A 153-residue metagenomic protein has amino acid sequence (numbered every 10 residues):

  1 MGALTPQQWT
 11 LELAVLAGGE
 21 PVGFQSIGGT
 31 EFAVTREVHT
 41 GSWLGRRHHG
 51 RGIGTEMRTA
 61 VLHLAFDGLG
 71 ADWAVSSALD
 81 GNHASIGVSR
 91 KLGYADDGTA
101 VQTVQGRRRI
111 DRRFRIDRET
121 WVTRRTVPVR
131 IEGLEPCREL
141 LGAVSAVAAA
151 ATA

Functional and structural regions predicted by a protein language model:
M1-R47, L64, G68, V101-A153: GNAT-family acyltransferases
T35, G52, A84: Residues that form or flank phosphate/diphosphate-binding pockets in enzymes that use nucleotide phosphates
H39, W73, A84: Amphipathic alpha-helical recognition patches that constitute DNA-binding helices
W43-L44, G50-A65, G87-K91: Conserved acetyl-CoA-binding loop-helix of GNAT-fold acetyltransferases
D67-S77: Conserved GNAT acetyl-CoA-binding A-motif
S76-I86: Conserved beta-strand-loop-alpha-helix junction that forms the acyl-donor binding cleft
R90-A100: Conserved acetyl-CoA-binding loop of GNAT-fold acetyltransferases
